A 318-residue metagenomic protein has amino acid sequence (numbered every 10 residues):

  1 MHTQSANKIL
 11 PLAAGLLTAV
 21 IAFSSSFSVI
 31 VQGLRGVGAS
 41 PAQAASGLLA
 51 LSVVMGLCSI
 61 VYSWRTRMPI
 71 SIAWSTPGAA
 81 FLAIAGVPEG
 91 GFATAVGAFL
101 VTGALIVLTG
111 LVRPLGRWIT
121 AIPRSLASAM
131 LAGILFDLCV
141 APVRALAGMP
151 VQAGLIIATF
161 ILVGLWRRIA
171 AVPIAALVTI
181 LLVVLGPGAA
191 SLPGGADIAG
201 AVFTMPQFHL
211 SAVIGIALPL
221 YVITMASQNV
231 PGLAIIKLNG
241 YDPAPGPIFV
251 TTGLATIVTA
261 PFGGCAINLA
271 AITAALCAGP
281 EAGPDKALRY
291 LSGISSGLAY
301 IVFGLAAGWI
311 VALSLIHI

Functional and structural regions predicted by a protein language model:
M1-A14, S191-G200: Intrinsically disordered, low-complexity non-transmembrane regions of multi-pass membrane transporters
H2-A6, I30-A42, A79-E89, L298-I316: Transmembrane alpha-helical segments and their short flanking loops that form helix-hairpins/helix-helix interfaces
H2-T3, N7-K8, Q32-V61, L218-Y290: Membrane-embedded helical hairpins/re-entrant loop segments and their flanking transmembrane helices within multi-pass
I9-S25, A42-L49, T66-S75, R117-A132 (+4 more regions): Helical membrane-embedded segments and adjacent short helical loop/helix-boundary regions of multi-pass membrane
L10-A22, A171, V202-P231: Hydrophobic, membrane-embedded alpha-helices of multi-pass small-molecule transporters
A13, A22, S26, I30 (+18 more regions): Alpha-helical transmembrane segments in multi-pass membrane proteins
T66-A79, I119-A127, D242-P247, C265-A274 (+2 more regions): Short, non-helical or kinked segments that cap or interrupt transmembrane helices
P88-G194, I294-I316: Membrane-embedded alpha-helical modules
